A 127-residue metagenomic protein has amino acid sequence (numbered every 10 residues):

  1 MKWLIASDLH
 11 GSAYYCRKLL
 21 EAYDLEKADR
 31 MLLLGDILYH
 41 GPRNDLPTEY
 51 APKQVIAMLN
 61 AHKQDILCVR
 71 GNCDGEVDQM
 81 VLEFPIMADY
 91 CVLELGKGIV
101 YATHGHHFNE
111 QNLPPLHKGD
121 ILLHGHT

Functional and structural regions predicted by a protein language model:
K2-L95: Core catalytic region of metal-dependent phosphoesterases/phosphodiesterases, especially metallo-beta-lactamase-like
I5, L32, A102-H104, L123: Structural motif
H10-S12, N72, H104-H106, L123-H126: Histidine-centered divalent metal-coordination motifs
L67-V77, T103-L116: Hydrophobic transmembrane alpha-helix bundles
F84-A88, G96-I99, H106-T127: Conserved beta-sheet core of the metallophosphoesterase superfamily
